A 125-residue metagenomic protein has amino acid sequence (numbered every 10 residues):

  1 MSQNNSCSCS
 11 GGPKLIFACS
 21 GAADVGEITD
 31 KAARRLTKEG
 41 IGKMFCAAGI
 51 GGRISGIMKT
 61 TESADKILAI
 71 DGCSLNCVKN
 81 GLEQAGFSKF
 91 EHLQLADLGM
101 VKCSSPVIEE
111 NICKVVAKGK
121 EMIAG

Functional and structural regions predicted by a protein language model:
S2-G125: Iron-sulfur-associated redox domains of electron-transfer enzymes in respiratory and anaerobic energy metabolism
